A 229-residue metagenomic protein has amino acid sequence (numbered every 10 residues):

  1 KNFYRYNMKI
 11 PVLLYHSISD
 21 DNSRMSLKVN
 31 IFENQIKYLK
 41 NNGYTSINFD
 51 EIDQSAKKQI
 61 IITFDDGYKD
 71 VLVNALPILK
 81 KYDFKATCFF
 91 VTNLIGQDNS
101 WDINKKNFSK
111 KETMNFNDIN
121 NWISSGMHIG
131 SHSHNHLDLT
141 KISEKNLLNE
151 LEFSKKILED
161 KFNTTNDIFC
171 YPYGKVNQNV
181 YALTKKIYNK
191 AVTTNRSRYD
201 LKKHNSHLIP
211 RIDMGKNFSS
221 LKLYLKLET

Functional and structural regions predicted by a protein language model:
F3-T63, Y68-N74, K141-T229: C-terminal active-site subregion of NodB/CE4 polysaccharide deacetylases
L13-S17, H128-L137: Histidine-centered catalytic micro-motifs
K40, P77-D83, E112-G130, K185 (+1 more regions): Acidic (Asp/Glu)-rich catalytic clusters
I62, C88-F90, S131: Structural beta-sheet core signal
D83-K105: A short, conserved beta-to-alpha structural element at the edge of catalytic cores that scaffolds binding
A86, I129, N166: Hydrophobic anchor at the start of a short beta-strand that flanks the dinucleotide cofactor-binding loop
D98-K110, H136-E144: Surface-exposed cleft-lining segments at the edges of enzyme active sites
D102-D118, M214-N217: Ligand-binding grooves and catalytic loops that recognize ribose/phosphate and carbohydrate rings, and esterified lipid
